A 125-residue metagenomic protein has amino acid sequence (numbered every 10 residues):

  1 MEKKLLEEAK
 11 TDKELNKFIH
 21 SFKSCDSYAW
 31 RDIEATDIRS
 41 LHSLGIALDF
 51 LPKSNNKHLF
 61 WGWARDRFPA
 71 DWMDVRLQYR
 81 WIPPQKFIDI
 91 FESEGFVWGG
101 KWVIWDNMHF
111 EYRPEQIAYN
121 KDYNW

Functional and structural regions predicted by a protein language model:
M1-I104: Cell-envelope/glycan interface and biosynthesis
E94-W125: A cross-kingdom marker for long, charged
